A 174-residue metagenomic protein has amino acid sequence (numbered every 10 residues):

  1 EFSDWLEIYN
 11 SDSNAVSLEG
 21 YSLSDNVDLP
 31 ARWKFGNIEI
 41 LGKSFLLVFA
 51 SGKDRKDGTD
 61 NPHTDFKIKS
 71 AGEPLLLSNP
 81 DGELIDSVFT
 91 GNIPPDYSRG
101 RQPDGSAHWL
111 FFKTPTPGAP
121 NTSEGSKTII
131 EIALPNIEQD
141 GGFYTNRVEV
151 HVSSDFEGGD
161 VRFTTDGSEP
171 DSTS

Functional and structural regions predicted by a protein language model:
E1-V161: Intrinsically disordered, low-complexity linkers and terminal tails enriched in Ser/Thr/Pro/Gly with interspersed basic
R162-S174: Long, low-complexity serine/threonine/glycine- and acidic-rich segments characteristic of extracellular
